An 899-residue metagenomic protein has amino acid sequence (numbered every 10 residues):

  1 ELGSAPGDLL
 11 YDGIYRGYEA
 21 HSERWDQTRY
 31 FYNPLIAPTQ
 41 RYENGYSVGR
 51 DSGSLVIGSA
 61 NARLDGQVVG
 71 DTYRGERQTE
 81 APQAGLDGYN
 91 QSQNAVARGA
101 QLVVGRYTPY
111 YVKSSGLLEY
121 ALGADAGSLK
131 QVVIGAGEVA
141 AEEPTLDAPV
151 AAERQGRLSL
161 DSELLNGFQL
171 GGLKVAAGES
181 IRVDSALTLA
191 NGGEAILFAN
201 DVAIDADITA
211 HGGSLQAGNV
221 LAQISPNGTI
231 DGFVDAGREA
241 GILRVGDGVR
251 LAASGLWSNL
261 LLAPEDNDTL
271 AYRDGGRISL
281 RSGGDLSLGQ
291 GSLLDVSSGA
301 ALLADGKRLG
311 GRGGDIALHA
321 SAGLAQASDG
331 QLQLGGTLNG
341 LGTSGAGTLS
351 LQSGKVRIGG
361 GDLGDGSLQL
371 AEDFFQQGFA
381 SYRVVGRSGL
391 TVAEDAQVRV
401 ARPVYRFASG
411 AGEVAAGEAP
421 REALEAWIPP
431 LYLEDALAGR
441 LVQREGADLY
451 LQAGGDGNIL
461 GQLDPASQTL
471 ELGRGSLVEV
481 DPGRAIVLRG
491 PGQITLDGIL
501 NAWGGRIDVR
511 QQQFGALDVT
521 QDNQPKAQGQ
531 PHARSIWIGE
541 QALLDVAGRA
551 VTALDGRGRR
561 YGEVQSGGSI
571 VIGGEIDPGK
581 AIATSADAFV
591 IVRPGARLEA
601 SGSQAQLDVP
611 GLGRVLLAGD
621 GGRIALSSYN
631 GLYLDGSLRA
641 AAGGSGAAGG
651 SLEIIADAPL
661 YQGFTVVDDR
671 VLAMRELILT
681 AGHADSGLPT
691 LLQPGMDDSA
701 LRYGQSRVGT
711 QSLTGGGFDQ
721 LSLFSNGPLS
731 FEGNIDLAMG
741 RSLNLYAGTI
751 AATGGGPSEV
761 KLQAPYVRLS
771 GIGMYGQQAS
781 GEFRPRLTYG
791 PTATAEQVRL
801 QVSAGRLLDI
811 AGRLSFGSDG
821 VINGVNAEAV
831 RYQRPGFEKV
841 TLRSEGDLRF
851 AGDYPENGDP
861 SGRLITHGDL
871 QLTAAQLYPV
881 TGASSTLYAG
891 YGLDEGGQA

Functional and structural regions predicted by a protein language model:
E1-A899: Extracellular and secretory-pathway beta-repeat/beta-biased strand scaffolds
